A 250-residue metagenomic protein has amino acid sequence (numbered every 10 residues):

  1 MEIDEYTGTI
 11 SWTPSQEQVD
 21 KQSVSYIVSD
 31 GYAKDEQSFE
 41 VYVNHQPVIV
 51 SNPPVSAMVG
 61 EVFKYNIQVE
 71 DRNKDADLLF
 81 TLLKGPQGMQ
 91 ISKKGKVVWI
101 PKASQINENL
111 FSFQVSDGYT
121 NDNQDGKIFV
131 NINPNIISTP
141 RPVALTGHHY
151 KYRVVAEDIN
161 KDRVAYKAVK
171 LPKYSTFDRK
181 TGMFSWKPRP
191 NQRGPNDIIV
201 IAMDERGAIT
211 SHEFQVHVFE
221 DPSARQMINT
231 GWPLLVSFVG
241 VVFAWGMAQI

Functional and structural regions predicted by a protein language model:
M1, G8, P47-V48, M89 (+3 more regions): Proline-centered linker/hinge motifs at extracellular inter-domain junctions
M1-D4, L83-S92, K102, V169-D178 (+1 more regions): Proline-anchored loop/turn motifs at beta-strand termini and strand-loop-strand connectors
I3, V24, Y32-N73, Y119-E157 (+3 more regions): Extracellular interdomain linkers/hinges and stalk-like, low-complexity segments in secreted or single-pass
T9-V19, K96-I106, M183-R193: Extracellular/luminal low-complexity segments enriched in Ser/Thr/Pro
D20-V24, N107-F111, G194-I198: Exposed beta-strand face motif in extracellular beta-rich ectodomains
D75-F80, N160-K167: Solvent-exposed loop segments of extracellular immunoglobulin-like
G240-I250: C-terminal membrane-anchoring or membrane-association module
